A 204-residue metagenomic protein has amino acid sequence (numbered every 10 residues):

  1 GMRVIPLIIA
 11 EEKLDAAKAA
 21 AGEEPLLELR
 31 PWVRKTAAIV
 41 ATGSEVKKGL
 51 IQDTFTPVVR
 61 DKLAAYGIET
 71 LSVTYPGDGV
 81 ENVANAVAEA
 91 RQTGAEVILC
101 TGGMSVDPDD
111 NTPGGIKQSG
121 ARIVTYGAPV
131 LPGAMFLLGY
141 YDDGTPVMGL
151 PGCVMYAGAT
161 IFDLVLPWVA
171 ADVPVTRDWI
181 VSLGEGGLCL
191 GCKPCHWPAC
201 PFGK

Functional and structural regions predicted by a protein language model:
G1-L71, Y75: Short, glycine/charged-enriched hinge/interface segments at domain edges or termini
S44, L50, T54, I68-G203: Short glycine/threonine-rich loop/turn motifs
